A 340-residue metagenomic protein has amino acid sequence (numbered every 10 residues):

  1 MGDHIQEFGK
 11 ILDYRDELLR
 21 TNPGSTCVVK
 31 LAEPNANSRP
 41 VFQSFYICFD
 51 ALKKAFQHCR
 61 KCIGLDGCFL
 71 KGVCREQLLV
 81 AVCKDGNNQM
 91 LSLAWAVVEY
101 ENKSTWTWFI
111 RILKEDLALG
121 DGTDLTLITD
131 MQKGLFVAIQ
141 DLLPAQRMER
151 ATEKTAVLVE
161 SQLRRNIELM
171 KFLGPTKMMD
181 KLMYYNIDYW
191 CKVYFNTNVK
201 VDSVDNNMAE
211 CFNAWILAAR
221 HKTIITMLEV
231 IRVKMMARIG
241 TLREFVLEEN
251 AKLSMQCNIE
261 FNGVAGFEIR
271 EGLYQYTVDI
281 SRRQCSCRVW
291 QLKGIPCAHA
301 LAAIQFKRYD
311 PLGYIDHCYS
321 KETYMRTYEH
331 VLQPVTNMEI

Functional and structural regions predicted by a protein language model:
M1-F56, T123, V137-I340: Hydrophobic, aromatic-enriched, well-ordered structural segments
F42, C59-C62, R75-V80, Y274-Q275: Short glycine-rich loop/turn motifs
A55, V73, Q77-Q89: Short conserved beta-strand segments at catalytic cores or DNA/RNA-binding microdomains of nucleic-acid binding
V73-C74, W95-L119: Active-site beta-loop-alpha junctions of metal-dependent nucleic acid enzymes, especially the RNase H-like/DDE
A81, L91-V98: A short, conserved beta-strand element enriched in hydrophobic/aromatic residues
C83, E115-A118, Q140-R147: Short, surface-exposed basic-aromatic patches at helix termini and helix-loop junctions that form
T123-G134: Acidic/histidine-rich, metal-coordinating catalytic segments
